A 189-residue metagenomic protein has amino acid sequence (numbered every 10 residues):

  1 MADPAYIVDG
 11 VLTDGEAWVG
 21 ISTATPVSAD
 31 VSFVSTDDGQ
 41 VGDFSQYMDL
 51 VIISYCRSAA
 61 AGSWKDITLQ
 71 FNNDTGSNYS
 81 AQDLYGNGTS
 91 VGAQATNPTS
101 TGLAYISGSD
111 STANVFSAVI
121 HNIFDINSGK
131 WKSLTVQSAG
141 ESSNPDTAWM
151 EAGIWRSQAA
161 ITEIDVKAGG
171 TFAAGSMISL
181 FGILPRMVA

Functional and structural regions predicted by a protein language model:
A2-A189: Surface-exposed molecular-recognition determinants
